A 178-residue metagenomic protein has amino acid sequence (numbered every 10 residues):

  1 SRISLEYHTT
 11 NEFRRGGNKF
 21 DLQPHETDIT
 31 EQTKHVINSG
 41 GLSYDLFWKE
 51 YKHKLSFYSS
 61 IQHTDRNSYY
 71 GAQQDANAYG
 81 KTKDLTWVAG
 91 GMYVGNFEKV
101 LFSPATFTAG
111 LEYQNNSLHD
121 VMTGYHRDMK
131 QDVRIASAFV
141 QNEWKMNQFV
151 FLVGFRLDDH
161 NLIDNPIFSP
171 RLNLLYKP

Functional and structural regions predicted by a protein language model:
S1, L42-L46, A89-G95, A138-W144 (+1 more regions): Residues on the lipid-exposed face of transmembrane beta-strands in outer-membrane beta-barrel proteins
R2, W48-K54, F97-T106, N147-Q148: Short loop/turn motifs that connect adjacent beta-strands in outer-membrane beta-barrel proteins
R2-H53, I61-T86, D128: Flexible loop and strand-edge segments within Gram-negative outer membrane beta-barrel domains
S4-H8, P104, M129-P178: Structural signature of Gram-negative outer-membrane beta-barrels, strongest in the C-terminal barrel of TonB-dependent
T9-F13, L46-E50, I61-D65, Y113-H119 (+3 more regions): Transmembrane beta-strands of outer-membrane beta-barrel pores
D84-T86, E98, N115, D120 (+1 more regions): Beta-barrel outer-membrane channel/assembly domains of diderm bacteria
V94-E98, D158-H160: Short beta-turn/strand-loop junction motif enriched in small, turn-promoting residues
T106-A138: Short, compositionally biased "basic patch" segments
